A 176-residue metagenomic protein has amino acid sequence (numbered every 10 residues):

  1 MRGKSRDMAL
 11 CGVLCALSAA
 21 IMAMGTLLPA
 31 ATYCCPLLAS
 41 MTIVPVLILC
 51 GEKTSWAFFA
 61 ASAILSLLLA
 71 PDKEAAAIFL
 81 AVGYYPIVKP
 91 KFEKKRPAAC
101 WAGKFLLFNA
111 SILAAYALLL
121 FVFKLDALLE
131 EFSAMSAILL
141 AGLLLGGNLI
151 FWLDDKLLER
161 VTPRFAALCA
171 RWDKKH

Functional and structural regions predicted by a protein language model:
M1-L49, K53-T54: Hydrophobic transmembrane alpha-helices
M8-V13, C34, W56-A60, A75-A76 (+2 more regions): Hydrophobic alpha-helical transmembrane segments
C11, C15, F79-A117: Short helix-perturbing small/polar motifs within transmembrane alpha-helices
A23-T32, A63-K91: Interfacial aromatic-anchored transmembrane helix boundaries in multi-pass membrane proteins
T26, I48, S66, K89 (+3 more regions): Membrane-water interface at transmembrane helix exits
P29-T42, L69-A75, K104-A117: Alpha-helical transmembrane segments of integral membrane proteins, especially early/N-terminal helices
L47-A57, I87-C100, A137-L140: Hydrophobic alpha-helical transmembrane segments
W101-H176: Membrane-embedded alpha-helical hairpins and interfacial helices in multi-pass inner-membrane proteins
